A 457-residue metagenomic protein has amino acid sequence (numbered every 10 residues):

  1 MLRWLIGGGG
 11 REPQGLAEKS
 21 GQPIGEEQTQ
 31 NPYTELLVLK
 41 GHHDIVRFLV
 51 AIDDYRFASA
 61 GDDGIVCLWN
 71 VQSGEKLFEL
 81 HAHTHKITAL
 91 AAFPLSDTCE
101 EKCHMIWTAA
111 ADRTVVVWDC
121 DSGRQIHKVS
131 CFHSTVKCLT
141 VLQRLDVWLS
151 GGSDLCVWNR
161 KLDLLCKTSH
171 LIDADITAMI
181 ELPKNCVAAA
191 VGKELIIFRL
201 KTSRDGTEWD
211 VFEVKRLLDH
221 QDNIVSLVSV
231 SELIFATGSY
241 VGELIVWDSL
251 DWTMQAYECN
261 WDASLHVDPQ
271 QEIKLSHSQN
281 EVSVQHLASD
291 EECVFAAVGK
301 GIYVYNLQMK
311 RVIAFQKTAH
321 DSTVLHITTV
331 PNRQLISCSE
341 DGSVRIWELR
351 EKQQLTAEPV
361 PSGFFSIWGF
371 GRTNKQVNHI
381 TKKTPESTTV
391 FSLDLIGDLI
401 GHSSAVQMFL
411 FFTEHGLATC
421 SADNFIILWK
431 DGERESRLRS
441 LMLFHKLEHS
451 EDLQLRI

Functional and structural regions predicted by a protein language model:
M1-R56, A60-D62, C67, H81 (+13 more regions): Intrinsically disordered, low-complexity acidic/Ser/Thr/Pro-rich linker and tail segments in large eukaryotic scaffolds
L39-K40, L80-H81, V129-C131, T168-I172 (+4 more regions): Surface loop/turn motifs at the tips and blade-to-blade linkers of beta-strand repeat domains
H43-V50, H85-D97, S134-V141, D173-E181 (+5 more regions): Canonical WD40 repeat/beta-propeller blade segments in eukaryotic WD-repeat proteins
R47, Y55-A58, C67, K76-F78 (+16 more regions): Structural hallmark of WD40 beta-propellers
V71-S73, C120-G123, R160-D163, K201-S203 (+4 more regions): Short loop/turn segments that connect beta-strands within beta-propeller blades
G74-D163: A generic tandem-repeat structural signature
I126-V129, H133-D251: Solenoidal tandem-repeat scaffolds enriched in leucines and small polar residues
V344, V406-L453: Blade-level signature of beta-propeller repeat domains, shared across WD40, Kelch, NHL, RCC1 and BNR/Asp-box propellers
